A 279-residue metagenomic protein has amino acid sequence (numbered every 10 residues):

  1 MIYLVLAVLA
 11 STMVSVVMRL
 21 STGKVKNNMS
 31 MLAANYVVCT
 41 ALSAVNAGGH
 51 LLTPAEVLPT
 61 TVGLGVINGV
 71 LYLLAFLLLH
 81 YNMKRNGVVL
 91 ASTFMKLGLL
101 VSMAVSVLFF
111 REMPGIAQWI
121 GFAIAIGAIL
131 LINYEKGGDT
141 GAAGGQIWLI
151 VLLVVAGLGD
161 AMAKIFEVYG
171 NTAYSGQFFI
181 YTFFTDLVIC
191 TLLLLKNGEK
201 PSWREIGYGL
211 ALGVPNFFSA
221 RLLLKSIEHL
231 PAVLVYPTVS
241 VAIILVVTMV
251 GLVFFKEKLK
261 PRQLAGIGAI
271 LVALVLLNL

Functional and structural regions predicted by a protein language model:
M1-L279: Polytopic alpha-helical membrane proteins, predominantly small-molecule transporters/carriers
